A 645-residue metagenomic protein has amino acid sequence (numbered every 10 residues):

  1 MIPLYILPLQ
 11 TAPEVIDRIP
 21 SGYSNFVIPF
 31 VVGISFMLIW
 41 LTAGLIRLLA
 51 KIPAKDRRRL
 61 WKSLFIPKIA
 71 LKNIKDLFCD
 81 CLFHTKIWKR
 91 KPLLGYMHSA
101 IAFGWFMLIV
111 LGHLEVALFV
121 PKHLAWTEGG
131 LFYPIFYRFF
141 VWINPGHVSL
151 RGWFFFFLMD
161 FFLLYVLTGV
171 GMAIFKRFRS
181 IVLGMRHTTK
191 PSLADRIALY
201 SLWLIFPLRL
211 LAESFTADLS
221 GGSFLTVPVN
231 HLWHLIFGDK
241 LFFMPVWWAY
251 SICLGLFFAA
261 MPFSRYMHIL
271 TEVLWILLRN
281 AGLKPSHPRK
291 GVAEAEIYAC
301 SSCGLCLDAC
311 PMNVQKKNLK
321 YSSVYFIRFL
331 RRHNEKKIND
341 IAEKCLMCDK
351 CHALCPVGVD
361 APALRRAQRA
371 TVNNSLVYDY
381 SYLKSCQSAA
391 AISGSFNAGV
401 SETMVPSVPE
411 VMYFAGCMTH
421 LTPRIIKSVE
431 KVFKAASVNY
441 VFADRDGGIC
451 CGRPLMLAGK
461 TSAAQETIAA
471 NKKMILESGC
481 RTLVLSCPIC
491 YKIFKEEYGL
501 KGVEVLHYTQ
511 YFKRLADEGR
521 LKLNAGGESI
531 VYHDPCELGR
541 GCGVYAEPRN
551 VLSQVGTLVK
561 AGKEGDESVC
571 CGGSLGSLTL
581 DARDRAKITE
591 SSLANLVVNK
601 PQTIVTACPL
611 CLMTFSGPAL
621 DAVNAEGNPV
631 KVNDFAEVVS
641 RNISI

Functional and structural regions predicted by a protein language model:
I2-P145, R151-G169, E294-I297, S322-G502 (+1 more regions): Iron-sulfur-cluster electron-transfer modules
V31-L41, V166-V170, W203, K240-V273: Alpha-helical membrane-embedded segments
W40-K62, A117-A125, M172-S192, L211-F224 (+4 more regions): Juxtamembrane/interface segments at transmembrane-helix termini
L64-L77, I197-I205, W233-D239, N280-L307: Cytosolic juxtamembrane regulatory segments of multi-pass membrane proteins
R90-G95, V148-L158, V182-L204, L232-H234 (+2 more regions): Membrane-interface segments at loop-to-transmembrane junctions
S99-V116, I197-A217: Hydrophobic alpha-helical membrane-insertion segments
I276-I297, L305-L354, G358-I392, A463 (+4 more regions): Ferredoxin-type iron-sulfur electron-transfer modules in oxidoreductases and energy-metabolism complexes
C417-H507, E537-I645: Cofactor-cradling patches in redox/metallo enzymes
